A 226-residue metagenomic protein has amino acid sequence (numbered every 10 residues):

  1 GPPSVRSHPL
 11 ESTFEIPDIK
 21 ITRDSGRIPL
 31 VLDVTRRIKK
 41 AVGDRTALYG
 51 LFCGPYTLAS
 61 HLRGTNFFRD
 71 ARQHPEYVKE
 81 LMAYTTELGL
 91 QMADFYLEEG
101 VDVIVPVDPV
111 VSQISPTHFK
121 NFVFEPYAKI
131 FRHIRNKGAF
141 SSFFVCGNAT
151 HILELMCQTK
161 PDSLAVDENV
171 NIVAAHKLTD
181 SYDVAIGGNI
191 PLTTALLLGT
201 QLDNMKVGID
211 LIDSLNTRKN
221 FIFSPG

Functional and structural regions predicted by a protein language model:
G1-P17: Alpha/beta catalytic barrel-like cores
P2-S4, T22-G226: Active-site loop segments of alpha/beta catalytic cores
